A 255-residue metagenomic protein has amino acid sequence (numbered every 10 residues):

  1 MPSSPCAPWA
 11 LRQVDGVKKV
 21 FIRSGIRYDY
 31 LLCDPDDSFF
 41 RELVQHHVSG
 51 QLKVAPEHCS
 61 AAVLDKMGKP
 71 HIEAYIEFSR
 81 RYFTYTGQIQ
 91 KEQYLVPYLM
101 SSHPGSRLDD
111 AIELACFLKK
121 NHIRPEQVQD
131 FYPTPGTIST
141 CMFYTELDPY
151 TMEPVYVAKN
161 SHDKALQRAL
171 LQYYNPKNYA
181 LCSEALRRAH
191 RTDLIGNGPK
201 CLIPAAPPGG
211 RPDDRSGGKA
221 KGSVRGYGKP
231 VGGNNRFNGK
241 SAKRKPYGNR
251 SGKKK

Functional and structural regions predicted by a protein language model:
M1-V96, M100-P104: Conserved SAM/AdoMet-binding glycine-rich loop
C6-L11, S24, K159, K164-L181 (+4 more regions): C-terminal accessory/binding modules appended to enzymatic or scaffolding proteins
Q13, S24, T84, K120 (+3 more regions): Ordered, helix-dominated protein-protein interaction surfaces in large eukaryotic regulatory proteins
Y30-C33, E57-K69, I89-D110, H122-H162: Flexible glycine/acidic-rich beta-alpha junction loops that bind and position SAM and/or redox cofactors in anaerobic
F40-S49, C116-Y132: Structural recognition of alpha->loop->beta junctions
V54, V128, H190: Conserved, mostly hydrophobic/aromatic
A169-D213: Amphipathic alpha-helical packing elements
L202-K255: Acidic, low-complexity intrinsically disordered tails
